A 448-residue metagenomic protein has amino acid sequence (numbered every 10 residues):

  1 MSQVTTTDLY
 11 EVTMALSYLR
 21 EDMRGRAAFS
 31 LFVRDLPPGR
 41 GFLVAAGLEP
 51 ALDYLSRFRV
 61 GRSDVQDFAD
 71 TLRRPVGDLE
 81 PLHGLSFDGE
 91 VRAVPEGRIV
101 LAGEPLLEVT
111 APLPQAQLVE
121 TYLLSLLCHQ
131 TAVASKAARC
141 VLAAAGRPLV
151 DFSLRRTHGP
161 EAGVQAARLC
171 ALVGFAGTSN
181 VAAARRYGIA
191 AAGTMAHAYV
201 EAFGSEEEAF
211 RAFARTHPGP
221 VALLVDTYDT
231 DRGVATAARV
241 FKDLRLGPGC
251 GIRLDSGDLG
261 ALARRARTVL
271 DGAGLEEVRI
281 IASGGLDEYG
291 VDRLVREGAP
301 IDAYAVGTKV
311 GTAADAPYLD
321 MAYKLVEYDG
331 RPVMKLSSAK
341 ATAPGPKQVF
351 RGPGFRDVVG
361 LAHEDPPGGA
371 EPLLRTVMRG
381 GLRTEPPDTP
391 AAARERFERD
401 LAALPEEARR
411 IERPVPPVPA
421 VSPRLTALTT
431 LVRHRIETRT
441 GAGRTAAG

Functional and structural regions predicted by a protein language model:
M1-G219, L246, Y323-G448: Ordered alpha/beta subdomains of enzyme catalytic regions
A198-D357: Glycine-rich phosphate/ribose-binding loops and adjacent secondary-structure elements that form binding surfaces
